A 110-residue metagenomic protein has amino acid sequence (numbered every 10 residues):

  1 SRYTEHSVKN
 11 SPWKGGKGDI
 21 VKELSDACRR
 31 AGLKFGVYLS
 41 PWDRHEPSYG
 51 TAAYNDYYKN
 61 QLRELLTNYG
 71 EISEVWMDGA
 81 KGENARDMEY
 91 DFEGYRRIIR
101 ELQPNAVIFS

Functional and structural regions predicted by a protein language model:
S1-S110: Mature catalytic domains of secreted/periplasmic carbohydrate-active enzymes
